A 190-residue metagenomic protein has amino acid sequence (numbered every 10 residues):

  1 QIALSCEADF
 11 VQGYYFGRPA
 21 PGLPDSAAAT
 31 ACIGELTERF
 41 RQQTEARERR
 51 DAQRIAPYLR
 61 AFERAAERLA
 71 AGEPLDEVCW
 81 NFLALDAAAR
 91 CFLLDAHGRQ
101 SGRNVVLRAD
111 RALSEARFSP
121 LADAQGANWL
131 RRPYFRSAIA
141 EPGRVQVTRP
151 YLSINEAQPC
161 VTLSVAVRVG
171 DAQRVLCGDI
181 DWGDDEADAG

Functional and structural regions predicted by a protein language model:
Q1-Q53, A70: EAL-family c-di-GMP phosphodiesterase catalytic domain
A3, A8, A122-D188: Sensory/regulatory domains in signal-transduction proteins
V11-Q12, C91, Q146: A local structural micro-motif
Y14, G98-R99, A172: Residue-level signal for well-ordered, solvent-exposed loop/turn and beta-edge residues enriched in charged/polar side
G17-A20, H97, W182: Flexible, active-site-proximal loop/turn residues at the rims of small-molecule/cofactor binding pockets and catalytic
I55-D110: Extracytoplasmic/periplasmic sensory segments of membrane signal-transduction proteins
R90-E141: Extracellular/periplasmic ligand-sensing ectodomains of membrane signal-transduction proteins
A112-E115, D185-G190: A short, polar/proline- and glycine-enriched secondary-structure boundary/capping micro-motif
